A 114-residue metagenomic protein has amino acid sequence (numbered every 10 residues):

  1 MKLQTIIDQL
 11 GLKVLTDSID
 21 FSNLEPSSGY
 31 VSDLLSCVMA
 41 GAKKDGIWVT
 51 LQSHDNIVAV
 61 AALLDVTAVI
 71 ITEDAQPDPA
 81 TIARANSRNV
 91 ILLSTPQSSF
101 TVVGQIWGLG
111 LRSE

Functional and structural regions predicted by a protein language model:
M1-I19: N-terminal, charge-rich interaction modules
F21-L24, D33-I47, L51-E114: Feature captures the catalytic cores and cofactor-binding loops of soluble hydro-lyases/lyases that act on carboxylate
S27-G29: Structured beta-strand/loop patches that form or line metal/cofactor-binding pockets in enzymes
